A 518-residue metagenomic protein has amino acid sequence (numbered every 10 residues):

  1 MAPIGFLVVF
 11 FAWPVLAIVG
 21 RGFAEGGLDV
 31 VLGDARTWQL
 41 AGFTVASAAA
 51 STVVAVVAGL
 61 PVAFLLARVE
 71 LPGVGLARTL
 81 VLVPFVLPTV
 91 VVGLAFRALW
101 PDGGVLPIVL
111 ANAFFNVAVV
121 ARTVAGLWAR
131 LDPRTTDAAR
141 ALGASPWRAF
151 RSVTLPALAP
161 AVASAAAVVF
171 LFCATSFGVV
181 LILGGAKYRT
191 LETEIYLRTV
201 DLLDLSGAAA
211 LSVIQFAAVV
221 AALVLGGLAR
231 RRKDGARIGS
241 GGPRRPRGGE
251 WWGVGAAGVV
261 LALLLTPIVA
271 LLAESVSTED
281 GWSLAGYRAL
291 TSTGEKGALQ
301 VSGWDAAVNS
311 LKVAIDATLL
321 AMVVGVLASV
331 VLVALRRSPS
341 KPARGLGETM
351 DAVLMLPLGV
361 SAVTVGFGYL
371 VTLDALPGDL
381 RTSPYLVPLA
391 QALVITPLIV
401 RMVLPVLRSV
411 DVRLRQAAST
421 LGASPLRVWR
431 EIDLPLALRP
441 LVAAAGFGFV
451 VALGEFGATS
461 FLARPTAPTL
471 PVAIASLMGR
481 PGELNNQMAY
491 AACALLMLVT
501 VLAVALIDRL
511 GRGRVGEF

Functional and structural regions predicted by a protein language model:
M1-A17, G75, V81, F216 (+4 more regions): N-terminal signal-anchor/first transmembrane alpha helix
G5, V53, V83, F114-D132 (+8 more regions): Transmembrane alpha-helices
A12-L16, G20, V57-F64, V91 (+11 more regions): Membrane-embedded alpha-helices of multi-pass transport/permease systems
P14, L71-G75, R122-T136, R140 (+10 more regions): C-terminal transmembrane helix and the adjacent membrane-cytosol boundary/short C-terminal tail of inner/organellar
A17-V53, R68-V69, R151, L155 (+5 more regions): Periplasmic/extracellular loop-to-transmembrane helix junction in inner-membrane transport proteins
L28-D29, A35, V180-V220, P246-G249 (+6 more regions): Interhelical loop and adjacent transmembrane-helix boundary motif in polytopic membrane transport permeases
D29, W38, G73-L76, V90-F115 (+10 more regions): Membrane-interfacial helix termini and adjacent extracytoplasmic/periplasmic loops of multi-pass transporters
L65-F96, T136, P160, R245-A256 (+1 more regions): Cytoplasmic-entry segments and transmembrane alpha-helices of multi-pass inner-membrane transporters
